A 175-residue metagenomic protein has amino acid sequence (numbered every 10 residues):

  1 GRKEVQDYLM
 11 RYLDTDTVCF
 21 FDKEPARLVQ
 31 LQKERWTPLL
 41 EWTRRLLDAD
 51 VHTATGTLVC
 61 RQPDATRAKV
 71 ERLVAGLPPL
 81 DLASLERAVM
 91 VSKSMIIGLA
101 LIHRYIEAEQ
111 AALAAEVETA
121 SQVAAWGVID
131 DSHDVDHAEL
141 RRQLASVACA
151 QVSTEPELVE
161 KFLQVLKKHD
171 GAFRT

Functional and structural regions predicted by a protein language model:
G1-D22: A glycine-rich, hydrophobic loop/mini-helix early in the fold
T15-V29, A54, G76-L82: Short acidic, glycine/Ser/Thr-rich loop/turn "cap" segments at secondary-structure junctions
Q30-W36: Well-ordered, non-membrane alpha-helical segments in soluble/globular domains
R44-P63: Short, surface-exposed recognition loops or helix-turn segments adjacent to catalytic cores
R61-D131, E139: An internal, amphipathic alpha-helical element
A112-R174: Long hydrophobic alpha-helical segments typical of transmembrane helices together with their membrane-interfacial
